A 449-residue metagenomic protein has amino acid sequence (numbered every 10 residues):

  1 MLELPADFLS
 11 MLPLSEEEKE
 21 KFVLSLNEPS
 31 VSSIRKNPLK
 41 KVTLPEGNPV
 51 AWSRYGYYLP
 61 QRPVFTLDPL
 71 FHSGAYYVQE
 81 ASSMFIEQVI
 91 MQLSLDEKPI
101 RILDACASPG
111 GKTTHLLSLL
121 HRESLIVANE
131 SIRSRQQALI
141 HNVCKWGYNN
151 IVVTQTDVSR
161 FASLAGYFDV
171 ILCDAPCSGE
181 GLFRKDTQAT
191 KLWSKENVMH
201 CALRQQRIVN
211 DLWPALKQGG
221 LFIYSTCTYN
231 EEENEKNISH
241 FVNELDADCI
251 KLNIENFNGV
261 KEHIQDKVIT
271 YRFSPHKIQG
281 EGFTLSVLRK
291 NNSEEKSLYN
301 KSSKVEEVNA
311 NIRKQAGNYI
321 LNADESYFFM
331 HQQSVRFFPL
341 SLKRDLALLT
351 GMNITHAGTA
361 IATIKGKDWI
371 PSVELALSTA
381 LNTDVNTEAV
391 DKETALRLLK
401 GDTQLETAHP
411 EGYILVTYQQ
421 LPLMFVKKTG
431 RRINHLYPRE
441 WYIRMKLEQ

Functional and structural regions predicted by a protein language model:
M1-T43, E281-T284, N291-Q449: Polybasic, low-complexity RNA-engagement segments
V31-F85: Conserved AdoMet
E97-S108: Conserved class I S-adenosyl-L-methionine
P109-R122: Conserved SAM-binding loop of SAM-dependent methyltransferases across substrates and taxa, primarily the Class I
H121, L216-Q218: Helix-to-beta-strand junctions that scaffold the AdoMet/dcAdoMet cofactor pocket in Class I SAM-dependent enzymes
N129-G166, C173: S-adenosyl-L-methionine
S134, V170-D211, I223, C227-E235: Mobile active-site "lid"/loop adjacent to the S-adenosyl-L-methionine
F168, L221-Y224, T228-R336: Class I S-adenosyl-L-methionine
